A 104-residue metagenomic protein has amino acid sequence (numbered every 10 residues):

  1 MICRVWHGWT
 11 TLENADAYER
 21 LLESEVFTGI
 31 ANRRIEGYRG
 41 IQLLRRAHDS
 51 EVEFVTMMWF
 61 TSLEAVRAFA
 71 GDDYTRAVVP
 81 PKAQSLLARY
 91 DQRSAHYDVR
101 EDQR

Functional and structural regions predicted by a protein language model:
M1, I30-R33, L44: Exposed boundary/loop context
C3-W9, G40-Y74: Short, well-ordered beta-strand segments in beta-rich or mixed alpha/beta enzyme and ligand-binding folds
W9-L22: Short, surface-exposed ligand-recognition loops at beta-strand->loop->(often short) alpha-helix junctions that present
L12, F60-S62, D98-E101: Non-catalytic surface loops within mature trypsin-like serine protease
A15-A17, A65-R67, Q103: Intrinsically disordered, low-complexity acidic/polar segments
S24-E36, W59-A95: An amphipathic, aromatic/His-enriched active-site/gating alpha helix that lines ligand/cofactor pockets
R39-V52, V78-R104: Glycine-rich beta-strand-turn "strand-cap" elements at beta-sheet edges
